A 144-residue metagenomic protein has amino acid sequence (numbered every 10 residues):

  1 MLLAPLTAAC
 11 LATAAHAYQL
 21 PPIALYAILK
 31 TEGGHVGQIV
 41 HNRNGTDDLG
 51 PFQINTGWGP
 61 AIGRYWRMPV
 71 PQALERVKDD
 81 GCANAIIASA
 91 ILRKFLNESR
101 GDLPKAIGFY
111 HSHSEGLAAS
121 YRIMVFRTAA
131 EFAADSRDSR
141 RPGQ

Functional and structural regions predicted by a protein language model:
M1-Q144: Catalytic glycan-binding domains that act on GlcNAc-containing polysaccharides
